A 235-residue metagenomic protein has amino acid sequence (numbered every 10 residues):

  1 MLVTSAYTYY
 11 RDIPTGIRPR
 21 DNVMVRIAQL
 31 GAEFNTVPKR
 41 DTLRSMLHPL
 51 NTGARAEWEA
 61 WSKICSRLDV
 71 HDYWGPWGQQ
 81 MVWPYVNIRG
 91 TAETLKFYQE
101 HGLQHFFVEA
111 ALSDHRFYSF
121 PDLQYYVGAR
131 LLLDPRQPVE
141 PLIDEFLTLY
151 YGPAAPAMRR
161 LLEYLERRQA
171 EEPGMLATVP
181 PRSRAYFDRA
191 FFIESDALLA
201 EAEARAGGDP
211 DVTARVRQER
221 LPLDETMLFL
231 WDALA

Functional and structural regions predicted by a protein language model:
M1-S62, D72-Y73: Gly/Pro-rich turn-and-neighbor structural signature
L2-T4, V25-I27, W61, L68-V70 (+5 more regions): Generic structural hydrophobic/aromatic packing signal, biased to beta-strands
V3-Y9, R26-L30, N35-V37, Y73-P76 (+5 more regions): Catalytic cores of glycan-processing enzymes that make or break glycosidic bonds
I17-P19, P38-D41, W83-Y85, P121 (+3 more regions): Surface-exposed beta-strand edges and their flanking turn/coil or helix-capping segments
V23-D41, E93-S113, P135, P180 (+2 more regions): Repeat-unit-sized solenoid/scaffold elements
R44-P156, R160: Structured mid-domain segments that build the active-site/substrate or prosthetic-cofactor binding neighborhood
D72, G102-Q104, V127-A235: Catalytic domains of carbohydrate-active enzymes that cleave complex glycans
